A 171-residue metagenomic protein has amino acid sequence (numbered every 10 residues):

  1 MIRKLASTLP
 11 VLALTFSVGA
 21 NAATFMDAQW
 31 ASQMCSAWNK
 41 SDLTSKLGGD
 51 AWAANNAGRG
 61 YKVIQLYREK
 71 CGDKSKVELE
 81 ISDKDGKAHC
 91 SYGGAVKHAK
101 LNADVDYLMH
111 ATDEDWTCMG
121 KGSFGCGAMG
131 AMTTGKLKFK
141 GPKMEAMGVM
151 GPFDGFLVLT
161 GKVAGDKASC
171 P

Functional and structural regions predicted by a protein language model:
M1, V18-N21: N-terminal targeting/docking segments
M1-L9: Bacterial N-terminal signal peptides that target proteins for export
T8-S17: Bacterial N-terminal signal peptides
A22-P171: Feature captures hydrophobic
